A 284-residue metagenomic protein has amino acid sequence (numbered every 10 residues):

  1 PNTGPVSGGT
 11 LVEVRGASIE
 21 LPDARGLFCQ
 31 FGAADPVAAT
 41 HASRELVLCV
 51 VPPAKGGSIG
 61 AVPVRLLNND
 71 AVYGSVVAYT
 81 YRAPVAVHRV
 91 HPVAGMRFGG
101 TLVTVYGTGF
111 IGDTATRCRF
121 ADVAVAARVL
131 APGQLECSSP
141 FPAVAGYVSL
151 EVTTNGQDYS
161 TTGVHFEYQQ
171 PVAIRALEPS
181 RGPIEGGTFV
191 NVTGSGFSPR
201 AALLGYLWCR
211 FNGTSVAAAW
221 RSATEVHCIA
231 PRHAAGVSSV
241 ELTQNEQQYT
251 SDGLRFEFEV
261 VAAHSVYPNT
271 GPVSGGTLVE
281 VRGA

Functional and structural regions predicted by a protein language model:
P1-D23, A71-D113, Q157-A202, Q247-A284: Beta-strand/beta-sandwich contexts
I19-D35, F110-A124, F197-T214: Short, surface-exposed alpha-helix to beta-strand junction/turn motifs within ectodomains of secreted and cell-envelope
A34-R44, S75-V76, D122-P132, G163 (+2 more regions): Short, surface-exposed loop motifs enriched in S/T, G, D/E and P with embedded aromatic residues
L46-P53, Q134-P140, E225-P231: Exposed aromatic-hydrophobic patches
P53-G60, F141-G146, P231-V237: Surface-exposed, short loops/turns at beta-strand junctions within beta-sandwich domains
V62-V64, V148-L150, S238-V240: Hydrophobic beta-strand segments within extracellular beta-sandwich modules
